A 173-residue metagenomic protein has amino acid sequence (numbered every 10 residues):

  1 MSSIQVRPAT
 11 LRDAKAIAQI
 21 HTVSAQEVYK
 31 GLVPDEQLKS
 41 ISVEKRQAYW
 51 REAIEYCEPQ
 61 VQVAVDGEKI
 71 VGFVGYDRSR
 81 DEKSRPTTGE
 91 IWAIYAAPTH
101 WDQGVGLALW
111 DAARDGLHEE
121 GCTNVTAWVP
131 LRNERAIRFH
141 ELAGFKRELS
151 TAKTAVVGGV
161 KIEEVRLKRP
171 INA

Functional and structural regions predicted by a protein language model:
S2, K161-A173: Terminal substrate-recognition subdomain of acyl/acetyltransferases
I4, P8-R12, T22-L32, E36-T99 (+4 more regions): Acetyl-CoA-dependent GNAT
I17: Hydrophobic pocket/interface hotspot
H21, E68, H140, F145: Conserved active-site tyrosine of GNAT-family acetyltransferases
R78, T126-P130, E141, K146-E163: Conserved catalytic-core motifs of GNAT/GCN5-like acyltransferases
G104: Glycine-rich phosphate-binding loop
L117-W128: Conserved GNAT acetyl-CoA-binding A-motif
A136: Helix-turn-helix
